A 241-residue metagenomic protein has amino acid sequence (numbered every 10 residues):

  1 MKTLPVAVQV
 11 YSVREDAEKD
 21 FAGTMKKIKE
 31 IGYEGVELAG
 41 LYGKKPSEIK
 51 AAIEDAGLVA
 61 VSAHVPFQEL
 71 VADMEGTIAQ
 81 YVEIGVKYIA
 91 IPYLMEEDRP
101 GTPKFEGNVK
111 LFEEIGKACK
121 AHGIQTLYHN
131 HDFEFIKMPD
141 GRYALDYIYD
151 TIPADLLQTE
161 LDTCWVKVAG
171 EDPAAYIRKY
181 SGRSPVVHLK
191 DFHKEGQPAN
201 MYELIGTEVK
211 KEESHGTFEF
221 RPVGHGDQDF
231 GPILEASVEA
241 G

Functional and structural regions predicted by a protein language model:
M1-Y88, K120, Q158: N-terminal pre-domain/capping segments
Y11-S12, V36-E37, A63-V65, G101-P103 (+3 more regions): Short, contiguous strand/loop micro-motifs
D16, P46, R99, I136 (+1 more regions): Glycine/Thr-rich phosphate-binding loops of Rossmann-like dinucleotide-binding domains
A22, G107, D229: Aromatic- and glycine-enriched glycan-recognition loops and surfaces that form the carbohydrate-binding subsites
M25, K50, I78, G116 (+4 more regions): Short amphipathic alpha-helical segments and helix-helix/interface helices
G35, Y42, F67-T159, V168 (+1 more regions): Active-site acidic/histidine proton-transfer and metal-coordination neighborhood in alpha/beta enzyme cores
A121-D227: Acidic/histidine-rich catalytic cores of soluble enzymes
H225-V238: A short, acidic, amphipathic alpha-helical segment used as a generic capping/interface helix at domain edges
